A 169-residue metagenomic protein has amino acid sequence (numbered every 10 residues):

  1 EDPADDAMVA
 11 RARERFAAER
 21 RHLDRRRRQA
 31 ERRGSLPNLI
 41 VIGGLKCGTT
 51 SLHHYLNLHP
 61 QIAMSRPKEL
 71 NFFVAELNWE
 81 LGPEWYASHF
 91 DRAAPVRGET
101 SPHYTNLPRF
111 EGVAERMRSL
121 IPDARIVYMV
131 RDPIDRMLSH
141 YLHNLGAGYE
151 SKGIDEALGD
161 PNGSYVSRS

Functional and structural regions predicted by a protein language model:
E1-P108, R116, L120-A124, M129 (+1 more regions): PAPS-dependent sulfotransferase catalytic core
S164-S169: A cross-taxonomic marker for long C-terminal extensions/tails that follow the last structured domain
